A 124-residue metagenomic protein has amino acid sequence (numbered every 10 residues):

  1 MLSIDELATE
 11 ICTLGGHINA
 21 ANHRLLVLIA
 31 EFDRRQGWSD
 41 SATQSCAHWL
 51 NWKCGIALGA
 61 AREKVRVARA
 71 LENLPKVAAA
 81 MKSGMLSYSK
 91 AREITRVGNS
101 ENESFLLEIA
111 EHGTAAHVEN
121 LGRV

Functional and structural regions predicted by a protein language model:
M1-V124: Short helix-coil boundary/hinge micro-motifs
